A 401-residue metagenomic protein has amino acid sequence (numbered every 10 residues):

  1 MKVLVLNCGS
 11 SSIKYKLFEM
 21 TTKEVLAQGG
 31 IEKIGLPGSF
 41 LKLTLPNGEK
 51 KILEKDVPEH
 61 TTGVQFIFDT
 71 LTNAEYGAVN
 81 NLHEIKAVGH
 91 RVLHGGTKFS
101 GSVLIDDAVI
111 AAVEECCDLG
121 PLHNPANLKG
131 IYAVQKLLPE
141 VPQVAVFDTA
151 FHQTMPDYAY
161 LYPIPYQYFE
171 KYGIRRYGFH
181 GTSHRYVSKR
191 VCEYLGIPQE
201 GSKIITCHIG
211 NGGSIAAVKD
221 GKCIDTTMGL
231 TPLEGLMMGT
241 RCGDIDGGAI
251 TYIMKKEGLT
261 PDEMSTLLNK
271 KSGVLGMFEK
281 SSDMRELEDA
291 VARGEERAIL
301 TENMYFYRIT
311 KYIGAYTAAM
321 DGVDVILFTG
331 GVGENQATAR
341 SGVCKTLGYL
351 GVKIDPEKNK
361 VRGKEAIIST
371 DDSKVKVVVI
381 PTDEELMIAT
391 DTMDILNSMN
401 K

Functional and structural regions predicted by a protein language model:
M1-G96: N-terminal glycine/serine-rich phosphate-binding loop of ATP-dependent small-molecule kinases, especially carbohydrate
G9, H90-L93, I209, V323 (+1 more regions): Glycine-rich beta-strand-to-loop/alpha-helix junction loops that act as flexible
T70-I85, V191-P198, I313-D324: Phosphate/pyrophosphate-binding loops at sites that engage ATP/ADP/AMP, CoA/4′-phosphopantetheine, polyphosphate
L71-H123, V144, A150-A159: Short beta-strand-loop/turn "lid" adjacent to the catalytic site in phosphate-handling enzymes
F151-K255: Glycine-rich phosphate-binding loop of actin/hexokinase-like ATP-binding domains
K219, D225-E257, T266, G330-V361: Catalytic phosphate/nucleotide-handling subdomain of diverse soluble enzymes
T266, G273-M277, M284-A319: Adenine-nucleotide phosphate-binding core of ATP-dependent small-molecule kinases
I299, N303-D324, G333-K401: Internal helix-turn-beta structural module
